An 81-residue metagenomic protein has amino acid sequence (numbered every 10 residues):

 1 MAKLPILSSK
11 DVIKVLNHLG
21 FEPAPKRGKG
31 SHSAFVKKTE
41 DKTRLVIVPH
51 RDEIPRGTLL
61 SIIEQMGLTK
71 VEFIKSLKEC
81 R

Functional and structural regions predicted by a protein language model:
M1-R27, E40: N-terminal first-folded block
K3, R44, F73: Glycine-rich, flexible loop/turn motifs
L4-K10, P49-R51, G57, C80: Surface-exposed loop/turn and secondary-structure junction residues enriched for glycine/proline
P23-S61: A short, structured beta-strand/loop element
E53-R81: C-terminal structural segments of small proteins and small subunits
